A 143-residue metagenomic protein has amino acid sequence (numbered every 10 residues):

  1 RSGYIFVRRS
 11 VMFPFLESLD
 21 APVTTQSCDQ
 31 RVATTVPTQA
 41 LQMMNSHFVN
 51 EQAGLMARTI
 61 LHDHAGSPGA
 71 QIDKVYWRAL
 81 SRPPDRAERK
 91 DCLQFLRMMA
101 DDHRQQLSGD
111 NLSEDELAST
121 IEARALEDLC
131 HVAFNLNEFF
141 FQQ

Functional and structural regions predicted by a protein language model:
R1-V75, A79, P83, A125-Q143: An acidic, gly/pro-interrupted, aromatic-rich
P22, H47, M99-Q106: A short secondary-structure junction motif
A70-I72, R104-L107: Short, charged low-complexity intrinsically disordered segments located at boundaries of structured domains
P83, A87-R89: Extended, well-ordered alpha-helical scaffold/bundle regions in very large, multi-domain proteins
A87, S108-G109: Surface-exposed patches in mature extracellular/periplasmic domains of secreted proteins
K90-D101: Amphipathic alpha-helical segments that form the core helices of the histone-fold
G109-E127: Intrinsically disordered, low-complexity acidic Ser/Thr-rich regulatory segments
